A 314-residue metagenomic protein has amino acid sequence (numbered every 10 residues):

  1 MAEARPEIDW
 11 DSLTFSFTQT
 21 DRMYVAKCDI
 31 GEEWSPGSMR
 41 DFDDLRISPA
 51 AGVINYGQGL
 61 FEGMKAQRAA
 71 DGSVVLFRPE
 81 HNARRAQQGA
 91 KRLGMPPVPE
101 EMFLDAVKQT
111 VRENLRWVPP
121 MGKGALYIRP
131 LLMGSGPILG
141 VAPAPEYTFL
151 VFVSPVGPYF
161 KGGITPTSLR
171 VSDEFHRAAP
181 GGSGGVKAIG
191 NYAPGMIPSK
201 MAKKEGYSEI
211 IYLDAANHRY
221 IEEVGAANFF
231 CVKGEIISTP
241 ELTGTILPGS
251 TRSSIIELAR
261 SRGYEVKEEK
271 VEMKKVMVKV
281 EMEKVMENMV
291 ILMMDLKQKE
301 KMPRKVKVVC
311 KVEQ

Functional and structural regions predicted by a protein language model:
M1-T110, L131, I138-E283, D295 (+1 more regions): Helix-start/capping segments and mature chain N-termini
E100, K108-K123: Charged, gly/pro-rich active-site loop segments
P119-R129, M133: Extended, Lys/Arg-enriched charged tracts that mediate electrostatic binding to polyanionic substrates
M282, M286-M289, M293-M294, M302: Methionine residue identity
Q298: Cationic, low-complexity basic patches in intrinsically disordered or flexible, solvent-exposed regions
M302-R304, V308: Arg/Lys-rich low-complexity patches in intrinsically disordered regions that function as generic
